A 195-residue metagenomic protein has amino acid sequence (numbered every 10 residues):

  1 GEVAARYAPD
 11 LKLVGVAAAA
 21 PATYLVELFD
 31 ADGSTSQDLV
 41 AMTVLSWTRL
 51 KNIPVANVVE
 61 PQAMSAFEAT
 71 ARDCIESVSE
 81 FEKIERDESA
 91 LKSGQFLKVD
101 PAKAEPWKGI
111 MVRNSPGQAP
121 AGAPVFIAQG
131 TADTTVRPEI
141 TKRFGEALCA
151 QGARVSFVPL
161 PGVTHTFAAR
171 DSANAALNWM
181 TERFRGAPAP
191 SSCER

Functional and structural regions predicted by a protein language model:
G1-A8: Short glycine-enriched nucleophile-adjacent loop and the immediately C-terminal alpha-helix near the catalytic center
A8-T23: A conserved short beta-strand
A17, F126-A128, V158: Hydrophobic/aromatic beta-strand patches that form the interior of the parallel beta-sheet core in alpha/beta enzyme
A19-P116: Accessory cap/linker subdomain of secreted extracellular hydrolases
D30, K103, K108-G109, K142-R195: C-terminal catalytic histidine-bearing segment of alpha/beta-hydrolase fold enzymes
A121, F126-D133: Short beta-strand/loop motif that positions the catalytic acidic residue of the alpha/beta-hydrolase fold
A123-V125, R137-A147: Short alpha-helix in the alpha/beta-hydrolase fold that links the catalytic acid
T131-V136, T166: Acidic catalytic loop of the alpha/beta-hydrolase fold
